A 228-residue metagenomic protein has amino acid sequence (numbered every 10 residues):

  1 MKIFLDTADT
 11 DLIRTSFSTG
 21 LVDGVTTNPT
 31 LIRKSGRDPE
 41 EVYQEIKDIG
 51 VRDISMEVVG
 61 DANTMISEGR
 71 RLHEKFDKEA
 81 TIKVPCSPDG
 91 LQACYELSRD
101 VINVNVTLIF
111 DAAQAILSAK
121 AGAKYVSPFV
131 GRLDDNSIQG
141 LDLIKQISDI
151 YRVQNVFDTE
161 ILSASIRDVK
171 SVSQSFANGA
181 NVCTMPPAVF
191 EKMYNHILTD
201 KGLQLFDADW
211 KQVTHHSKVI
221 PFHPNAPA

Functional and structural regions predicted by a protein language model:
K2-R14, T19-L21, T26-R99, V130: Active-site beta->alpha loop and helix N-cap motifs at the rims of alpha/beta catalytic domains
A8-I13, S18-G20, T26, Q44 (+5 more regions): Mobile acidic interaction elements
D11-T19, S67-L72, A93, D111-A121 (+2 more regions): Catalytic cores of alpha/beta
N28, I82, S118, S175 (+1 more regions): Conserved, mostly hydrophobic/aromatic
P29-I32, L108, K124-N136, G179-T199: Glycine-rich phosphate-binding active-site loops on the catalytic face of alpha/beta enzymes
R37-E41, T64, F110, D135-L143 (+1 more regions): Alpha-helix N-cap and loop-to-helix initiation/capping positions
V51-D53, F76-E79, D89-A93, S98-L162 (+1 more regions): Conserved anion-binding
Y151-A228: C-terminal alpha-helical cap/extension of soluble enzyme domains
